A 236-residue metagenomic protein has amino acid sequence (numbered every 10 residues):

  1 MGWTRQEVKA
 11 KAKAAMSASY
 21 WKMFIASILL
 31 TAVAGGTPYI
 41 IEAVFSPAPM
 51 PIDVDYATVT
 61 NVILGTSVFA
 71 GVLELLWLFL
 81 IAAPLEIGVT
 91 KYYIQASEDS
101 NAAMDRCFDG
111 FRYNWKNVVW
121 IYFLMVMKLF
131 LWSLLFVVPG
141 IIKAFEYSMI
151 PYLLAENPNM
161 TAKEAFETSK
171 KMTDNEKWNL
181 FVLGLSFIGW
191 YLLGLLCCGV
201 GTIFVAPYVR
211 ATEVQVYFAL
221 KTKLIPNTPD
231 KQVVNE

Functional and structural regions predicted by a protein language model:
M1-E236: Hydrophobic alpha-helical membrane segments
